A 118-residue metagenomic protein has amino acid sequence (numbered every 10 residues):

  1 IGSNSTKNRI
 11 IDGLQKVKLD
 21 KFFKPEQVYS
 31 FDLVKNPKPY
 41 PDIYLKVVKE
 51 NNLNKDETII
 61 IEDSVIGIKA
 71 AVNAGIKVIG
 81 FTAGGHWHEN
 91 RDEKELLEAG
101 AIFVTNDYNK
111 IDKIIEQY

Functional and structural regions predicted by a protein language model:
T6-Y118: Asp-based, Mg2+/Mn2+-dependent phosphohydrolase catalytic module
